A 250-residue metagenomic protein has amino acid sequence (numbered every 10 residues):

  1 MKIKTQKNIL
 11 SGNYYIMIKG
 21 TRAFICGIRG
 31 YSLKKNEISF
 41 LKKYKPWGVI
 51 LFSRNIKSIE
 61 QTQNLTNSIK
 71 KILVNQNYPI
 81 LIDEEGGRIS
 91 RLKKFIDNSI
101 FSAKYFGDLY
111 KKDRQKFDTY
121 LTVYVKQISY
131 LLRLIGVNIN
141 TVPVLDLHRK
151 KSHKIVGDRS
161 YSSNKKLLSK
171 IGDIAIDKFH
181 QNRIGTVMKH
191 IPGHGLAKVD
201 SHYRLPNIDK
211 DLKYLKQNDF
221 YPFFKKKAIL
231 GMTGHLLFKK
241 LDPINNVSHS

Functional and structural regions predicted by a protein language model:
K2-N8: Polybasic, lysine-rich low-complexity intrinsically disordered segments
T5, F101-S102, D211: Short, solvent-exposed coil/turn linker segments
G12-R149, Y161-L168, D177-G185: N-terminal beta-rich core of secreted/periplasmic extracellular enzymes
C26-G27, L33, R54-V74, Y78 (+3 more regions): Second-shell residues forming the walls of enzyme active-site clefts
I139-S162, T186, I191-P206: Short glycine/serine-rich loop/turn segments
